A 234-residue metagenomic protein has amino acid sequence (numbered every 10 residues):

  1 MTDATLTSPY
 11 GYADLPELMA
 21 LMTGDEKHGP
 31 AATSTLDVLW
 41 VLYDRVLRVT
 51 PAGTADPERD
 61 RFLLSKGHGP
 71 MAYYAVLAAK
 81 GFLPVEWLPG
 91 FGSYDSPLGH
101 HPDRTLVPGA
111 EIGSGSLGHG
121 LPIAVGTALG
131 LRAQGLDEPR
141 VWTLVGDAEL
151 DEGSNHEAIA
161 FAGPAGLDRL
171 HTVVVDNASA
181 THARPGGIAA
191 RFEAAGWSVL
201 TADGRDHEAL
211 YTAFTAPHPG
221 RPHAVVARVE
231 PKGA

Functional and structural regions predicted by a protein language model:
M1-Q134, T201: Thiamine diphosphate
V49-A55, R59-R61, D103-A234: Glycine-rich ThDP/TPP pyrophosphate-binding loop and its adjacent helix/strand module within ThDP-dependent enzymes
